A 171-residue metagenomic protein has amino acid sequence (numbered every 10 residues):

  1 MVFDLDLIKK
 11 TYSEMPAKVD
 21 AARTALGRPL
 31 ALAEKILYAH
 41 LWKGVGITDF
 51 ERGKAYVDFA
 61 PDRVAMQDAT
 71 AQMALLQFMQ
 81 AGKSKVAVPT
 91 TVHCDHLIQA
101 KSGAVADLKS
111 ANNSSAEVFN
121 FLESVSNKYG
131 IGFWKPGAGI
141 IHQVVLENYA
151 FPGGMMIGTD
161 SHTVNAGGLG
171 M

Functional and structural regions predicted by a protein language model:
M1-M171: Fe-S-dependent hydro-lyases/dehydratases of central metabolism
